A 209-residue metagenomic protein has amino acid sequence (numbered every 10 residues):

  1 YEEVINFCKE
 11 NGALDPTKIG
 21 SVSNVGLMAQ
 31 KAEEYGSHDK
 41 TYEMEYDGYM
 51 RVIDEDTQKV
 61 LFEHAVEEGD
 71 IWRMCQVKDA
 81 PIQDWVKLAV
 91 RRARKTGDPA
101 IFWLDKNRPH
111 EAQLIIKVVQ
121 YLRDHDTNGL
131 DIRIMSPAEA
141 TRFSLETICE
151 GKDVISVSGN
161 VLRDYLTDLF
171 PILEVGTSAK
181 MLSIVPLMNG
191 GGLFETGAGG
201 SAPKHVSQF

Functional and structural regions predicted by a protein language model:
Y1-K117, Y121-F209: Extended, well-ordered protein cores
